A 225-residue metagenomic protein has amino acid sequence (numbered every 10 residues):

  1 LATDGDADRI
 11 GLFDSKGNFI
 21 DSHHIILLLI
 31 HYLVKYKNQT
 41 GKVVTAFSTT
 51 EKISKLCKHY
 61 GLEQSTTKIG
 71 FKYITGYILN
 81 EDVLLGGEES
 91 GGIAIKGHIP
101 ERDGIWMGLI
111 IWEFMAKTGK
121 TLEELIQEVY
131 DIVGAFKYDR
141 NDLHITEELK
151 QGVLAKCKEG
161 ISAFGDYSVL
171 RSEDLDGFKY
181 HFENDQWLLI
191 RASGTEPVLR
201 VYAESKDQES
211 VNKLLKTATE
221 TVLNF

Functional and structural regions predicted by a protein language model:
A2-G61: Replace "Mg2+/Mn2+-dependent" with "divalent metal-dependent
Y36-F225: Phosphate-binding and adjacent anionic-ligand microenvironments
